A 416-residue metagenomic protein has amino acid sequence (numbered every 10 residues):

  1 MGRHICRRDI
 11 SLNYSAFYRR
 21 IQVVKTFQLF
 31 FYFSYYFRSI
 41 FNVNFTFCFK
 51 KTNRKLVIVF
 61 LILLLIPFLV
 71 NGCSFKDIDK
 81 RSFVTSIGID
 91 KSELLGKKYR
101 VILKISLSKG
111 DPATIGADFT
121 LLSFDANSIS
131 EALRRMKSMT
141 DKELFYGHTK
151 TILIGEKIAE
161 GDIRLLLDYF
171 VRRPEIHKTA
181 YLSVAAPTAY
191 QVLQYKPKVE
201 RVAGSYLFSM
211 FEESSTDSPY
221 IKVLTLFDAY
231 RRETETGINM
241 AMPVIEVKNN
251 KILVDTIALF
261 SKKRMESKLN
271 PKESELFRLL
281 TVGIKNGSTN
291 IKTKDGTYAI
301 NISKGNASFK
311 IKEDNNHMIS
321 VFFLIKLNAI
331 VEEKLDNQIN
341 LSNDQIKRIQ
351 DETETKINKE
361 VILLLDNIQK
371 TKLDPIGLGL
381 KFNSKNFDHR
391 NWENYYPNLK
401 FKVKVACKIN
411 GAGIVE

Functional and structural regions predicted by a protein language model:
C6, F17, Q28-L29, F47: Generic early N-terminus positional signal peaking at residue ~5-7
Y14-A16, Q28-I40: Hydrophobic alpha-helical signal peptides and transmembrane signal-/tail-anchor segments that drive secretory-pathway
I21, I40-F41: Intrinsic disorder/low-complexity segments enriched in small, polar and charged residues
Q28, V43-E416: Membrane-proximal alpha-helical signals and transmembrane carboxylates
